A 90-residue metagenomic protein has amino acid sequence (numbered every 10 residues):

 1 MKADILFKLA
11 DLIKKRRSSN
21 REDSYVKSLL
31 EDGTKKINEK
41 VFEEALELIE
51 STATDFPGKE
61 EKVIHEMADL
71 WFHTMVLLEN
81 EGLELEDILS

Functional and structural regions predicted by a protein language model:
M1-M67, W71-S90: Flexible "arm" and connector segments at domain edges
